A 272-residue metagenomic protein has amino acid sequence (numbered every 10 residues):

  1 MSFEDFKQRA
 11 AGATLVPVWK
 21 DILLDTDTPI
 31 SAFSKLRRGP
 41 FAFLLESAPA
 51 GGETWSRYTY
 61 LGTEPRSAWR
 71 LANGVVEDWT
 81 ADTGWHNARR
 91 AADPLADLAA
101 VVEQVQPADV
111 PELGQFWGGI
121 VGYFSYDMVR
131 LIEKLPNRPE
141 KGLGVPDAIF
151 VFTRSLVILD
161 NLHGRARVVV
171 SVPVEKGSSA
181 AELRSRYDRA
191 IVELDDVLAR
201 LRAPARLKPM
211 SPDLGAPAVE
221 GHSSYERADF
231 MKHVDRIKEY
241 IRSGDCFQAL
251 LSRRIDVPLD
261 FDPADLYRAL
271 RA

Functional and structural regions predicted by a protein language model:
M1-A272: Extended alpha-helical targeting/anchoring segments, especially N-terminal organellar/secretory targeting helices
